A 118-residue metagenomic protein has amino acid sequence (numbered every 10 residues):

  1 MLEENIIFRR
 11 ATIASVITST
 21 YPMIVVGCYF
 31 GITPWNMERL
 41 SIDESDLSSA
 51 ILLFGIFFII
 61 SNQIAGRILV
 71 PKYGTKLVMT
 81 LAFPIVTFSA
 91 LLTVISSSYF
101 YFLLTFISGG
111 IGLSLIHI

Functional and structural regions predicted by a protein language model:
I7-I32: Pair of pore-lining "gating" transmembrane helices in MFS-fold secondary transporters
G27, G55-Q63: Residue-level signature of mid-helix packing/kink "hotspots" within the transmembrane helices of 12-pass Major
S41, Y73, I95-F100: Helix-breaking motifs and short loop linkers at transmembrane-helix boundaries and internal kinks in secondary membrane
D43-I51: Juxtamembrane helix-start elements in MFS-like secondary transporters
S61-G74: Helix-to-loop junctions at the C-terminal end of transmembrane segments in multipass secondary transporters
L77-L91: Structural signature of the two symmetry-related core transmembrane helices
Y101-S114: Hydrophobic core of transmembrane alpha-helices in multi-pass small-molecule transporters, especially MFS/SLC-type
I116-I118: Conserved small/polar residues in nucleotide/adenosyl-binding loops
